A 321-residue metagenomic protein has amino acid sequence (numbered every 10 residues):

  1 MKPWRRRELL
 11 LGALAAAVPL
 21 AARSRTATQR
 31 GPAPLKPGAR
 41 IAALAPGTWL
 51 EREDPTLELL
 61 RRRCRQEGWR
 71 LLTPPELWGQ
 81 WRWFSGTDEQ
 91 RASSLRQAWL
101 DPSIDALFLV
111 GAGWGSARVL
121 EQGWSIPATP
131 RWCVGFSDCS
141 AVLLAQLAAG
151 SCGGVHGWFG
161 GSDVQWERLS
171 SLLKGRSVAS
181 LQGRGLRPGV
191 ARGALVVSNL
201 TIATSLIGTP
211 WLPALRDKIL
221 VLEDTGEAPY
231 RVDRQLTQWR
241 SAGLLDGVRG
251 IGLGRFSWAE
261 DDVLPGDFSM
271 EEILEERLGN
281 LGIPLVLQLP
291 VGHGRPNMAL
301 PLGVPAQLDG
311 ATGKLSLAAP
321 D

Functional and structural regions predicted by a protein language model:
M1-T26: N-terminal export signals
L20-P55: C-terminal segment of N-terminal export signals and the immediately downstream linker at the start of the mature
G68-W81, I219-V221: Short beta-strand elements in bilobed, periplasmic/extracellular small-molecule ligand-binding domains
E76-A128: N-terminal small/polar loop signature for handling phosphorylated ligands or for N-terminal nucleophile
W124-A145, G153-F159: Short, acidic/small-residue loops that bind anionic groups at enzyme active sites
G153-I202, G208: Conserved anion/nucleotide-ligand pocket segment
A214-M270: Internal helical hairpin/lid segments
W258-D321: ATP/nucleoside-binding phosphotransfer catalytic cores, i.e., glycine-rich phosphate-binding loops
